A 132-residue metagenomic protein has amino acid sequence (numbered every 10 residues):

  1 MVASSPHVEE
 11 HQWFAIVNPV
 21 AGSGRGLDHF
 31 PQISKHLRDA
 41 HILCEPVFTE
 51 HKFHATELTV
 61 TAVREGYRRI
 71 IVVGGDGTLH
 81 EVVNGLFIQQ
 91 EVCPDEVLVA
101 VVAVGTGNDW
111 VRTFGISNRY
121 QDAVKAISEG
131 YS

Functional and structural regions predicted by a protein language model:
M1-V73, H80, N84, Q121: ATP/NTP phosphate-donor binding region
H7, A40, T49, L86-S132: Catalytic core of DAGKc-family lipid kinases
G75-D76, G105: Gly/Ser-rich catalytic serine loop of serine hydrolases
T78-H80, D109: Short, active-site-adjacent cap segments at secondary-structure transitions
